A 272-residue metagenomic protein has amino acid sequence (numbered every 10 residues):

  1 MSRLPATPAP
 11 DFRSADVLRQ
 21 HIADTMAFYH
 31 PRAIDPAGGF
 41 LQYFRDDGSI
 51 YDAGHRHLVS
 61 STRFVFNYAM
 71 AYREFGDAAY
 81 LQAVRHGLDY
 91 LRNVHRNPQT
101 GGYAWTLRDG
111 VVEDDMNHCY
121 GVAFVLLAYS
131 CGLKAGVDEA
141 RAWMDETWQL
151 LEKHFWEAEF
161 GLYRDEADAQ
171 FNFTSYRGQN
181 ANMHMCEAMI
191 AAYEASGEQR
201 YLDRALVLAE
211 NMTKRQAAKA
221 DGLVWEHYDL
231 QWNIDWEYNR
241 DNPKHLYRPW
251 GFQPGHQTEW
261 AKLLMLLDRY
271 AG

Functional and structural regions predicted by a protein language model:
M1-G272: Glycan-recognition and catalytic cores of secretory/periplasmic carbohydrate-active enzymes
